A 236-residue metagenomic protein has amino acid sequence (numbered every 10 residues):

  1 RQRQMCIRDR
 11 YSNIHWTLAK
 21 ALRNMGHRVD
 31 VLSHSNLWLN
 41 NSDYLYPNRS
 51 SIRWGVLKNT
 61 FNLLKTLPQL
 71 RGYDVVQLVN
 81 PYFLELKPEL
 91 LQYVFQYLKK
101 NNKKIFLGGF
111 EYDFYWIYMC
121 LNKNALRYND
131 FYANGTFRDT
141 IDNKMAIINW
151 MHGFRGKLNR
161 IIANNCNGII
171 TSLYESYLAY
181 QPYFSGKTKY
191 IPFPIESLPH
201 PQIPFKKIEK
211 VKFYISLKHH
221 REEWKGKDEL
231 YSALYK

Functional and structural regions predicted by a protein language model:
Q2-I7: Short, small-residue-biased leader/transition segments that mark boundaries at the very start of proteins
R8, L67-L90, K104-G108: Short N-terminal targeting/anchoring amphipathic segment
R28-Y46: A short beta-strand-loop structural module common to alpha/beta enzyme folds
Y44, L107-H152: Acceptor-binding helix/loop patch of EC 2.4 sugar-transfer enzymes, predominantly nucleotide-sugar-dependent
R49-L67: Glycine-rich, highly charged phosphate/nucleotide-binding loops
L64-L67, R71, Y93-K100, D130-G168: Membrane-proximal helix-turn-helix segments that form the acceptor-binding/catalytic region of lipid-linked
W116-I117, I148-T188: A short, active-site helix/loop in glycosyltransferases that binds the activated sugar's phosphate group
L178-K236: Conserved catalytic-core segment of nucleotide-activated headgroup transferases in glycan assembly
